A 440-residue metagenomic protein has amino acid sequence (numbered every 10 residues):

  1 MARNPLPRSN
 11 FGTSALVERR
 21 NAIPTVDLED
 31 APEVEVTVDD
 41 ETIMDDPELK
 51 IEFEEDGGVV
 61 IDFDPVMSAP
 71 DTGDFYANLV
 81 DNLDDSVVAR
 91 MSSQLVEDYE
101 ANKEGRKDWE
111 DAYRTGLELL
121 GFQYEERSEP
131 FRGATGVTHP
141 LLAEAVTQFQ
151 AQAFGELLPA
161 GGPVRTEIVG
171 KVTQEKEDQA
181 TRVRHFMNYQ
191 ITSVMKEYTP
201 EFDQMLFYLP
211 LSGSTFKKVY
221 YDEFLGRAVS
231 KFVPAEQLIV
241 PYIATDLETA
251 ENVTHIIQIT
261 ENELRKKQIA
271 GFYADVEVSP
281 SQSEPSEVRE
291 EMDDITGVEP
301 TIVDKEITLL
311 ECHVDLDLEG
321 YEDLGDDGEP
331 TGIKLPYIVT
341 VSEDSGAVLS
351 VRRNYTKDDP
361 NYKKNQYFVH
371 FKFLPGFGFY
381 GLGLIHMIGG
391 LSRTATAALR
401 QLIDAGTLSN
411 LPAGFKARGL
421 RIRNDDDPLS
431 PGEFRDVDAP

Functional and structural regions predicted by a protein language model:
M1-A2, P440: Accessible peptide chain termini
A2-S350, Y355, G414, R423-D427: Extended, helix-rich architectural segments
D317-P440: Extended, charged amphipathic alpha-helical segments
